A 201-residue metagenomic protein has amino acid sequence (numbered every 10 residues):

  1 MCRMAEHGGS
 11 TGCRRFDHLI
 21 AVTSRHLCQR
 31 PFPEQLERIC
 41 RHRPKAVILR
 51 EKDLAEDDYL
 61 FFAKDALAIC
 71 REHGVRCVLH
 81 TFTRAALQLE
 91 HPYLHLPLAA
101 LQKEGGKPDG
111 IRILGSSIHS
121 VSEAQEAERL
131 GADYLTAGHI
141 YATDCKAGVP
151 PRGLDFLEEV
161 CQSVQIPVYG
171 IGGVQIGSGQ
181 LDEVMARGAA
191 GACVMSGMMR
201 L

Functional and structural regions predicted by a protein language model:
T11, L36-R43, I69-E72, L87-Q88 (+4 more regions): Acidic (Asp/Glu)-rich catalytic clusters
R15-P33, R112-I118, G170-G177: Active-site mouth loops of central-metabolism enzymes
H18-I20, K45-I48, R76-V78, P92-H95 (+4 more regions): Structural preference for beta-strand elements that scaffold enzyme active sites
A21, P97-K107, T136-G148, G173-L201: Glycine-rich phosphate-binding active-site loops on the catalytic face of alpha/beta enzymes
L36, A63, L67, T83 (+3 more regions): Generic hydrophobic/aromatic pocket-lining and core-packing "Φ" positions
I48-D58, H139-K146: Glycine-rich, proline-tolerant flexible connector loops at the mouths of alpha/beta enzymes
L60-L79, L98-L101, G106-S120, P150-Q175: Alpha-helix-loop-beta-strand connector modules within alpha/beta enzyme cores
C77-P92, H119-G131, S163-V194: Catalytic cores of alpha/beta
